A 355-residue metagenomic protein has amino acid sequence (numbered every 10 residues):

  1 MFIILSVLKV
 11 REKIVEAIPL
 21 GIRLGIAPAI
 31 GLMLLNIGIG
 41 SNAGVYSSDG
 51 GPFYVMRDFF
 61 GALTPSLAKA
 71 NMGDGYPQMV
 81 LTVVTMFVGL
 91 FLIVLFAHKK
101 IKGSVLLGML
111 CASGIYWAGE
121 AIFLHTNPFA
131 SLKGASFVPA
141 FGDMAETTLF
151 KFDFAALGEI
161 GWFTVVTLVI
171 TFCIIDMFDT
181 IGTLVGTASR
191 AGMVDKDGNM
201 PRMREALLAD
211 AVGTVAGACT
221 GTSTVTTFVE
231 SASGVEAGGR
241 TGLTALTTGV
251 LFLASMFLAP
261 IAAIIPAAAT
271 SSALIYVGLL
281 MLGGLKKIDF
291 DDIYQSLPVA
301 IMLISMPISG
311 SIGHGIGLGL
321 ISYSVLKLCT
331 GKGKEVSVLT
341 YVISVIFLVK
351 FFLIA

Functional and structural regions predicted by a protein language model:
M1-A27, G186-G284: Helix-loop-helix junctions within the multi-pass membrane cores of secondary transporters/permeases
M1-S6, A27-N42, F59-A68, V83-H98 (+8 more regions): Hydrophobic core segments of alpha-helical transmembrane domains in multi-pass membrane transport and ion-translocation
V15-P19, I39, A43-S47, L124-P139 (+4 more regions): A cytosolic-side transmembrane-helix exit/cap motif
E16-G21, L32-L95, F123-A156, A355: Inter-helical loop and helix-membrane interface segments of multi-pass membrane transporters/permeases
P19-N36, G75-T82, G103, I265-Y276 (+3 more regions): Helical membrane-embedded segments and adjacent short helical loop/helix-boundary regions of multi-pass membrane
S48, P52, A70-T85, G217-T220 (+4 more regions): Structural signature of hydrophobic alpha-helical transmembrane segments
N71-D74, M109-R204, L348-V349: Helix-loop-helix hairpins and the membrane-proximal interhelical loops of multi-pass alpha-helical transport proteins
L95-L106, E236-G242, G283-Y294, S309-G313 (+1 more regions): Membrane-helix interface "capping/anchor" motifs
